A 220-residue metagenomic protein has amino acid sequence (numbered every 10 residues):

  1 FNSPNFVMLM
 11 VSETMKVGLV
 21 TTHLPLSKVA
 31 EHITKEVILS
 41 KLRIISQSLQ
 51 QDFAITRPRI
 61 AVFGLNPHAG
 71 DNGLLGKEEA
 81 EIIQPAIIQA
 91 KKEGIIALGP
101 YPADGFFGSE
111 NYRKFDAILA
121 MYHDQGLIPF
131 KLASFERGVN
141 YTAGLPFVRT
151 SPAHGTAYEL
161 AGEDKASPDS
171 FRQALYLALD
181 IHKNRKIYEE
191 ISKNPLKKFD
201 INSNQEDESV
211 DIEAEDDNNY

Functional and structural regions predicted by a protein language model:
F1-E78, Q84, I88-Y220: Anion-binding alpha/beta catalytic cores of soluble intermediary-metabolism enzymes, centered on
